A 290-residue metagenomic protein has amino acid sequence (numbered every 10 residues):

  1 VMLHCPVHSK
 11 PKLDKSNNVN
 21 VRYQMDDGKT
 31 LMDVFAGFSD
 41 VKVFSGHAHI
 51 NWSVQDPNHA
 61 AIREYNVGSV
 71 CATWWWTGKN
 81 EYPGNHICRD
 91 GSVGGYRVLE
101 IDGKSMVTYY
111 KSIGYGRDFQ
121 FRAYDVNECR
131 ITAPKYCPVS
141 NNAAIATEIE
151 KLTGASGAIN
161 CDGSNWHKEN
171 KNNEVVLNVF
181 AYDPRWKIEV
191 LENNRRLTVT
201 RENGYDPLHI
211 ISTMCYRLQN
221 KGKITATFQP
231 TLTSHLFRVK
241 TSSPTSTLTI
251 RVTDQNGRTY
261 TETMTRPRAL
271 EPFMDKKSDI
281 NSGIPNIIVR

Functional and structural regions predicted by a protein language model:
V1-S45, W52-I62, N66, T73: Active-site-proximal segments of metal-dependent phosphoesterases and phosphodiesterases across multiple
H4, H47-H49, H235, S246: Histidine-centered active-site/metal-ligand motif
N58-R290: Metal-dependent phosphoesterase/phosphodiesterase active-site architecture
